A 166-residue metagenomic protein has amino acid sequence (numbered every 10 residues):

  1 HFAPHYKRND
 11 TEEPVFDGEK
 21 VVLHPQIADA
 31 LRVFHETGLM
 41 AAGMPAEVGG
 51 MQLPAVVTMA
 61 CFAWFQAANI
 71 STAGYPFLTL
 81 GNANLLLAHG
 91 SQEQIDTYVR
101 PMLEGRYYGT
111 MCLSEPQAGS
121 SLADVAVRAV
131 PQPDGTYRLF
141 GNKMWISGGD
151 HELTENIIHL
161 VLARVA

Functional and structural regions predicted by a protein language model:
H1-F77, E93, T97, S120: Amphipathic, small/basic residue-rich leader segments at the start of a protein or domain
R8-T11, I27, Y75-T79, G90-Q132: Internal maturation/activation junctions in enzymes
E36-M40, A68-I70, E104-Y108, P133-G135 (+1 more regions): Short coil/turn connectors at secondary-structure junctions
P45, C61, S91, M111 (+2 more regions): Buried hydrophobic positions in well-ordered alpha/beta secondary-structure cores of metabolic enzymes
V48, E115-Q117, P133, K143 (+1 more regions): Short, flexible loop/turn elements at secondary-structure junctions
Q52-V57, N84-G90, S120-V125, G149-E152 (+1 more regions): Short acidic, glycine/serine/threonine-rich loops at helix termini
A67, L87-Q92, E104, Y108 (+2 more regions): Short, well-ordered loop/turn and helix-capping segments at boundaries between secondary-structure elements and domains
T136, F140-A166: A short core secondary-structure module
